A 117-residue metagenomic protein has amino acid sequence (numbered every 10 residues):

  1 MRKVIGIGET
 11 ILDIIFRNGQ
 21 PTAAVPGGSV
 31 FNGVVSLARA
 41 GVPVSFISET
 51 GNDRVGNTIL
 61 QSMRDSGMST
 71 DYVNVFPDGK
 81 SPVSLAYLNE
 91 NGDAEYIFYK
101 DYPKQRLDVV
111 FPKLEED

Functional and structural regions predicted by a protein language model:
M1-S69: Glycine-rich phosphate/adenosyl-contacting loop at the front of the ribokinase-like
P43, I47-D117: Conserved N-terminal subdomain of the carbohydrate kinase-like
